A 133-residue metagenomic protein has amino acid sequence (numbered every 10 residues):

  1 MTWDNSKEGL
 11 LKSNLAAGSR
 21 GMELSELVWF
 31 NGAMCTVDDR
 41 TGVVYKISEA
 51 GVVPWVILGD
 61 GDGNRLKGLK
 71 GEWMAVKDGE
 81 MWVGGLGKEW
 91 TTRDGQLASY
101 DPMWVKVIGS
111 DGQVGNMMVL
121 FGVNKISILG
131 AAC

Functional and structural regions predicted by a protein language model:
M1-G18, W55-L66, S110-C133: Surface-exposed loop and turn segments in beta-propeller and other repeat-based domains that flank or scaffold
E23, F30, G68-K70, D101 (+2 more regions): Beta-rich catalytic cores
L24, N31-G32, R40-G42, S48-E49: Active-site acidic/histidine clusters and adjacent loop/turn architecture that either coordinate catalytic ions
V28-W29, A75: Conserved beta-strand position repeated across blades of beta-propeller domains
N31-A33, D78-E80: Short coil/turn segments that connect the beta-strands within blades of beta-propeller domains
T36, V83-G85: Residue position within the beta-strands of beta-propeller blades
R40, G87-E89: Residue-level signature of beta-propeller blades and closely related beta-rich strand-turn architectures in secreted
V44-G51, D94-Q113: Beta-propeller blade signature
